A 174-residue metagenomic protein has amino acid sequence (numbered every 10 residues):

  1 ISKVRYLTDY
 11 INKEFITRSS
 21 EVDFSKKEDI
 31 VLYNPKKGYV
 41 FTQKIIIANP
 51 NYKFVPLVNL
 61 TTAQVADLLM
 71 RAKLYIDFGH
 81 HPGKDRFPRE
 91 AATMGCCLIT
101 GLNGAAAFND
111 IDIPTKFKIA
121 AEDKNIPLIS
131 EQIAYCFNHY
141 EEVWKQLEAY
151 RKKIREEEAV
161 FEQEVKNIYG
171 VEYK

Functional and structural regions predicted by a protein language model:
I1-V65: Conserved catalytic-core segment of nucleotide-activated headgroup transferases in glycan assembly
P56-N59, K73-K84: Glycine-rich anion-binding loop/nest that anchors nucleotide
T62-A72, T93: Short acidic alpha-helix that forms the nucleotide-activated donor recognition element in Leloir-type transferases
A66, D85-R86: Glycine-rich phosphate-binding loop at the start of an alpha helix
F78-H80, R86-R155: Catalytic binding pocket for nucleotide-activated donors in carbohydrate/polymer assembly enzymes
I126-S130, E158-Y169: Short, amphipathic alpha-helical "lid/cap" segments that border enzyme active or binding sites
I133-E141, V165-K174: Short, hydrophobic alpha-helical segments
